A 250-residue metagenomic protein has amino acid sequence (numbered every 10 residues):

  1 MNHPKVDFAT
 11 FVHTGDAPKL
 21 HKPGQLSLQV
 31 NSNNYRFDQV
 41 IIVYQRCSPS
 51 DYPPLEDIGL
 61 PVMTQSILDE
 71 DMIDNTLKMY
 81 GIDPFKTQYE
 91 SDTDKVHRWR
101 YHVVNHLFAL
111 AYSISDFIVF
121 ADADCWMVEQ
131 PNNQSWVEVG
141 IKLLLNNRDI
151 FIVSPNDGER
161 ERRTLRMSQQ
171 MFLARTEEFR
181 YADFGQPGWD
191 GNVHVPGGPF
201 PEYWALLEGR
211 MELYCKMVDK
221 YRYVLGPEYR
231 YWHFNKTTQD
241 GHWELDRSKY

Functional and structural regions predicted by a protein language model:
M1-Q29: N-proximal low-complexity "stem/linker" segments adjacent to membrane-targeting elements
P23-D38, P54, I58: Short, acidic, metal-binding catalytic loop of nucleotide-sugar glycosyltransferases
I42-P49, N156-E161, E228-R230: Short beta-alpha junction loops
Q45-I114: Active-site-proximal specificity loops/subdomain of glycosyltransferases
R98, L110, W126-A205, G209-L213: Conserved catalytic core of nucleotide-sugar-dependent glycosyltransferases
I118: Short aromatic/hydrophobic "clamp" motif used to bind/position activated sugar donors
A121-D124: Active-site acidic Asp-centered loop
D183-Y250: C-terminal catalytic/acceptor-binding lobe
